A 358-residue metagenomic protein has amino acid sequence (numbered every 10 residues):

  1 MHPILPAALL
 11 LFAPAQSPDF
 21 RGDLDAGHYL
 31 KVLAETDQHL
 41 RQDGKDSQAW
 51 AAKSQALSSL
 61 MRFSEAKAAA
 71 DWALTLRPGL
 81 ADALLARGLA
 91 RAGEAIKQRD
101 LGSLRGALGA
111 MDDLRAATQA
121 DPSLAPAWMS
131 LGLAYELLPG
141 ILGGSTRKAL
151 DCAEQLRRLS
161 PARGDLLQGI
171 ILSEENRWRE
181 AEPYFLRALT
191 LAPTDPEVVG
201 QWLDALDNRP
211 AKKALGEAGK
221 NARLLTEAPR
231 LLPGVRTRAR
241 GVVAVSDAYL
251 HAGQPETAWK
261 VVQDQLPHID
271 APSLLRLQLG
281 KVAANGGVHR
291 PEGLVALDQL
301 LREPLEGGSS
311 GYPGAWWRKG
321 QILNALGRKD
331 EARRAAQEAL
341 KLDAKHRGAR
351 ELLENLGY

Functional and structural regions predicted by a protein language model:
P6, L10-M61, Y358: N-terminal leader/linker segments that initiate helical-solenoid repeat arrays
D23, S54-S123, M129-E174, D204 (+3 more regions): Short coil/linker segments at helix-helix boundaries
V32, A66, S103, A110 (+6 more regions): Single-residue signature of alpha-solenoid repeat helices
Q38-H39, W72-A73, A116-A117, Q155-L156 (+6 more regions): Canonical positions in the second alpha-helix
Q42, L76, A120, R157-L159 (+5 more regions): Structural marker of alpha-solenoid helical repeat scaffolds
D46, L80, L124, P161-R163 (+5 more regions): Residue-level recognition of tetratricopeptide repeat
A49, A83, A127, G164-L166 (+5 more regions): TPR alpha-solenoid repeat register
